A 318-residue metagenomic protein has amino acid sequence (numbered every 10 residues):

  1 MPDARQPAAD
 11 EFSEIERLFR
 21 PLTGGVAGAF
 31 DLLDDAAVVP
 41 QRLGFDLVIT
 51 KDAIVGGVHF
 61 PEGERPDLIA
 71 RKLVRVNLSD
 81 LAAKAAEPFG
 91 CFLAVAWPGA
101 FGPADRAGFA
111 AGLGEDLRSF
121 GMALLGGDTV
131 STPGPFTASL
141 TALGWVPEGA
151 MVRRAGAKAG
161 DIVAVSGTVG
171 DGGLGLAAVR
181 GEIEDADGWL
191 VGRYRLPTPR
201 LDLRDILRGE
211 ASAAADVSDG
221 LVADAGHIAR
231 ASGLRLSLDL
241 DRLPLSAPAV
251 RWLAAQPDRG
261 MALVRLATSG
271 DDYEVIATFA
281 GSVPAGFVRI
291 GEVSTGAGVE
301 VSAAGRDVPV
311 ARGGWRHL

Functional and structural regions predicted by a protein language model:
M1-L68, L93, G112-L117, G121: Extreme N-terminal cap/leader segments of soluble proteins
M1-P21, P98-L125, S131-A138, L143 (+3 more regions): Glycine-/charge-enriched secondary-structure boundary and capping motifs
L47, I54, F89-A178: Glycine-rich anion-binding loops of enzyme active sites
P66-G90, A111-S119, I206, G220-A231: Small-aliphatic-rich amphipathic alpha-helix that forms the alpha element of a beta-alpha
T141-V152, A159, D185-I206: Active-site glycine-rich loop that binds ribose-phosphate moieties when present
K158-G167, L196-L221: Internal active-site segments that recognize and position negatively charged phosphoryl groups and nucleotide moieties
G173-L190: Short, compositionally biased
